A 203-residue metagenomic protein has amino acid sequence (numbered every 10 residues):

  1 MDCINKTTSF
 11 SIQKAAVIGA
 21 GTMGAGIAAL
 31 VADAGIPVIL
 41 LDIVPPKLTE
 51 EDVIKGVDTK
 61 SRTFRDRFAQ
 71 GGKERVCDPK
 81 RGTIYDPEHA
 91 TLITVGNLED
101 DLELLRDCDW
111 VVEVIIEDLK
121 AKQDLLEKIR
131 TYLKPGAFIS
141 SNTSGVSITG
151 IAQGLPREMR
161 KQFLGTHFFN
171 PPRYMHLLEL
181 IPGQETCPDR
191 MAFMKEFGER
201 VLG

Functional and structural regions predicted by a protein language model:
M1-K14: A short, basic/flexible loop-to-alpha-helix module at the beginning of a structural domain
A20-G21: Glycine-rich Rossmann-fold phosphate-binding loop(s) that bind the pyrophosphate of adenine dinucleotide cofactors
G24-A25: N-terminal Rossmann-fold NAD(P) dinucleotide-binding loop
A28, A32-D33: Gly/Ala-rich phosphate-binding loop of Rossmann-like dinucleotide-binding domains, activating on the conserved
I43-I139, G145-G150, R157, R173 (+1 more regions): Rossmann-like NAD(P)-binding element
L126, F138-G203: Rossmann-fold dinucleotide-binding core
